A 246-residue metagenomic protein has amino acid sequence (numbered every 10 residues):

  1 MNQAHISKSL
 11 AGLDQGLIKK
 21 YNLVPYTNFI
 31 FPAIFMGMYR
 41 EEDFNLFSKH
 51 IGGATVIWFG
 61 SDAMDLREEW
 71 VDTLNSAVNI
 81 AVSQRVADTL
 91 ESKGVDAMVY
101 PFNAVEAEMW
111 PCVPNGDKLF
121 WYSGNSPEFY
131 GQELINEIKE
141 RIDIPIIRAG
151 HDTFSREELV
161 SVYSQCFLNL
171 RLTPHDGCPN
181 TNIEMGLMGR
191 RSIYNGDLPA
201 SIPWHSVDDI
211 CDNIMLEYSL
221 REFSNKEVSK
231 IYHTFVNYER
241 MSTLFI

Functional and structural regions predicted by a protein language model:
M1-H50, T89, D197, P203-V207 (+1 more regions): N-terminal pre-catalytic "stem/leader" segment of glycosyltransferase-like enzymes
L13, E106-R156: Conserved catalytic-core segment of nucleotide-activated headgroup transferases in glycan assembly
P32-G37, F47-M64, I80: Active-site proximal beta-strand in glycosyltransferases
A77-W110: Donor nucleotide-sugar binding/catalytic pocket of nucleotide-sugar-dependent glycosyltransferases
V160, N182-M188: Short alpha-helical segment that forms part of, or immediately flanks, the ligand-binding pocket in carbohydrate-active
S161-G177, R190: Acidic donor-binding loop of glycosyltransferase active sites
L172-N182, N195-D197, S201: Nucleotide-sugar-dependent
I202-I246: A charged, aromatic-enriched C-terminal amphipathic alpha-helix characteristic of glycosyltransferases across folds
